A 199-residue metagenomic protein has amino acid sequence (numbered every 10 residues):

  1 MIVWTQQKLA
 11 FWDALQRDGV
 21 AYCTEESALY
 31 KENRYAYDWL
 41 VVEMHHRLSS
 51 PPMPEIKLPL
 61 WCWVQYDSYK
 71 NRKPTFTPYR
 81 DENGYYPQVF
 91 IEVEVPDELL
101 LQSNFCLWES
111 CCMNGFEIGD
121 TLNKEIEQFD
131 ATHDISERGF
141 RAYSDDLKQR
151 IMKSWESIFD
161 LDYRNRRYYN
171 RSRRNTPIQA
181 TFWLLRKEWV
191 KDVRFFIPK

Functional and structural regions predicted by a protein language model:
M1-I2, L9-D13, R17-Y30, I56-L58 (+1 more regions): Conserved NAD+-utilizing ADP-ribose enzyme module
V3-T5, C62-W63: Short hydrophobic-aromatic micro-motifs
N33-H46: Active-site-proximal specificity loops/subdomain of glycosyltransferases
M44-K70: Short, well-structured hydrophobic secondary-structure segments
